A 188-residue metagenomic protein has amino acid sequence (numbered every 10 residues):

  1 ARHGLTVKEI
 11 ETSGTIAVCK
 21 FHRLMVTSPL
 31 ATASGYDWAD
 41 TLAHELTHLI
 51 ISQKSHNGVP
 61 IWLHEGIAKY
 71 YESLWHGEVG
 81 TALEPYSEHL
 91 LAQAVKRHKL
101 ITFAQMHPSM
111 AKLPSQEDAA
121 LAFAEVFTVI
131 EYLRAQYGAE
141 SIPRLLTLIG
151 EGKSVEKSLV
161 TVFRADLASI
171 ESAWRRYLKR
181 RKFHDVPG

Functional and structural regions predicted by a protein language model:
A1-P60, Y71, W75-E78, K112 (+2 more regions): Juxtacatalytic substrate-recognition/specificity segment
A31-A43, H56-E65, E84, Q116-F127 (+3 more regions): Solvent-exposed, acidic/flexible segments
A39, A43-T47, H64-E65, K69-E72 (+6 more regions): Extracytoplasmic/secreted envelope proteins and their assembly/folding machinery, especially bacterial periplasmic
I50, K54, Y71, A94 (+2 more regions): Generic structural signal for hydrophobic core residues of well-folded globular domains
K54, G58-H107, T161-R181: Post-HExxH zinc-binding segment in Zn-dependent metallohydrolases
G80-E117, L121-Y132, E140-R144: Replace "(M1/M4/M9/M12/WLM)" with "(e.g., M1/M4/M8/M9/M12/M26/WLM)" and add "not limited to" to clarify scope
A104-L121, R144-G188: Beta/coil-rich, acidic/histidine-enriched accessory regions frequently appended to metallopeptidases
